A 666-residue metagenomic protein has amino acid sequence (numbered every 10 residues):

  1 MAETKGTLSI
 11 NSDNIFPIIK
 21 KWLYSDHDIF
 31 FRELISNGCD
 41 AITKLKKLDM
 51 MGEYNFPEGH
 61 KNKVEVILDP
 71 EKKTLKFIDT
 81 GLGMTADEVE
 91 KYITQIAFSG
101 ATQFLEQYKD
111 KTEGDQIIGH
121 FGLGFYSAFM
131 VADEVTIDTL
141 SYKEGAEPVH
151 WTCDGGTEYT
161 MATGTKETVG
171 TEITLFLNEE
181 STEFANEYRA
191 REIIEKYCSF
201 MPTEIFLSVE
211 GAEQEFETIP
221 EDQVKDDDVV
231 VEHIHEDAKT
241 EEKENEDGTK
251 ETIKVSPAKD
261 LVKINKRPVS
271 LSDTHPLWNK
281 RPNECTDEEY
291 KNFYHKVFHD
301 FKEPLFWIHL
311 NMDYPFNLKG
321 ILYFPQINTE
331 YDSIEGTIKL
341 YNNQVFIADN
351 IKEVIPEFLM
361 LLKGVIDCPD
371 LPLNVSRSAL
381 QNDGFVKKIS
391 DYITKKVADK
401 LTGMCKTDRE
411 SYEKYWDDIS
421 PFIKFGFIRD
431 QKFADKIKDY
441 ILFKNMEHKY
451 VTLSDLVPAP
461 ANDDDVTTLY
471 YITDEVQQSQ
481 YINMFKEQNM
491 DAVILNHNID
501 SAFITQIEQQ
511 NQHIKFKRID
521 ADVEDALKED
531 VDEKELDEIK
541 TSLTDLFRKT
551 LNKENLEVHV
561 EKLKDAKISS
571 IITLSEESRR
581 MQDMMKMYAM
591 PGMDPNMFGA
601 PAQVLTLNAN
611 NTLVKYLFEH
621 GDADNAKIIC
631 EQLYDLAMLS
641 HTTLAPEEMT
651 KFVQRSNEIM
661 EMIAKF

Functional and structural regions predicted by a protein language model:
M1-A185, E192, S199-F200, E215-D222 (+3 more regions): GHKL (Bergerat-fold) ATPase N-terminal catalytic module, capturing the glycine-rich phosphate-binding loop and acidic
I117, V135-E158, N178-T182, Y188-F666: GHKL/Bergerat-fold ATPase module in large chromosome/replication-associated machines
